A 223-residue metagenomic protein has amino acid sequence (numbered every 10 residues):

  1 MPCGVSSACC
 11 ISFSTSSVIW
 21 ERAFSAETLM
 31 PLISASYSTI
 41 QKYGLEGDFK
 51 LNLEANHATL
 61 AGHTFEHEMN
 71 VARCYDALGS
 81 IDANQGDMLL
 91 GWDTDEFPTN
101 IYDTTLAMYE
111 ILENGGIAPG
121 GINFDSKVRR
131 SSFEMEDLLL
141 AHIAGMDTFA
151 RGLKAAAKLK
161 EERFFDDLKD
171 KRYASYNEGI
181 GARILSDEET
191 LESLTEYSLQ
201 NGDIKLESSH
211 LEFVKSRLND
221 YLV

Functional and structural regions predicted by a protein language model:
M1-L51, H142, N177-I180, S208-L211: Active-site acidic/histidine proton-transfer and metal-coordination neighborhood in alpha/beta enzyme cores
V5, T39-Y43, V71, Y75 (+3 more regions): Alpha-helical structural signal in soluble globular domains
A8-S14, L45-F49, Y75-G79, G115-G120 (+2 more regions): Short, well-ordered coil/turn segments that N-cap beta-strands
A26-S34, T59-M146: Gly/Pro-rich active-site loop or hairpin
Y37, Y43, Y75, Y102 (+4 more regions): Sequence-level detector for tyrosine residue identity
S126, S132-V223: C-terminal extensions of enzymes
